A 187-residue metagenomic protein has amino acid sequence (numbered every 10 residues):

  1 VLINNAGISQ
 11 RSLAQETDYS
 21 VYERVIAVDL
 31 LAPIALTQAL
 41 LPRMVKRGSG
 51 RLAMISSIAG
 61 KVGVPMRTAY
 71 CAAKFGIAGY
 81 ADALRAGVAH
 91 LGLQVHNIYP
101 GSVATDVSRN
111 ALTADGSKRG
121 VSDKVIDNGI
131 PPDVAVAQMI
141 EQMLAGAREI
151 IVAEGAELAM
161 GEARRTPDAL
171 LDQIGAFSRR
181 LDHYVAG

Functional and structural regions predicted by a protein language model:
N5-Q10: Conserved NAD(P)H cofactor-binding loop of Rossmann-fold oxidoreductase domains
S12, A39-G48: A short helix-coil junction within the Rossmann-fold of NAD(P)-dependent oxidoreductases
L13-A14, D18-R24: Substrate-binding pocket helix/loop in short-chain dehydrogenase/reductase
Q15, V62-T68: Active-site loop immediately N-terminal to the catalytic Tyr-X3-Lys motif of short-chain dehydrogenase/reductase
T37, A73: Active-site helix of classical SDR
S57: Residue(s) in the substrate-gating loop at a strand-loop-helix junction that position the organic substrate next
A86-G155: SDR active-site lid
